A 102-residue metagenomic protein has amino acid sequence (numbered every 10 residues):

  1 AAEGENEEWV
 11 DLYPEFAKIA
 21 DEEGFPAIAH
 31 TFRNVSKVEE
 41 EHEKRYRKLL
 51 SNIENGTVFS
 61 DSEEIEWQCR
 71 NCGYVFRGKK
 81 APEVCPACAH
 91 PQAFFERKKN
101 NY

Functional and structural regions predicted by a protein language model:
A1-Y102: Non-heme di-metal
